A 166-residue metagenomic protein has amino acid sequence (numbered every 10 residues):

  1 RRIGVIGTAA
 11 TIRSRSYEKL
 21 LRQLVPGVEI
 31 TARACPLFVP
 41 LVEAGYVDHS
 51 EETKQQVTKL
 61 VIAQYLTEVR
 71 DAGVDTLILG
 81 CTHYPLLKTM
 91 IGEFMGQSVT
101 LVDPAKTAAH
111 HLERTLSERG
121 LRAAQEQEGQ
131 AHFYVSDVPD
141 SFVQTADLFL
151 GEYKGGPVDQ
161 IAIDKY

Functional and structural regions predicted by a protein language model:
R1-Y166: Non-catalytic structural scaffold of enzyme domains
